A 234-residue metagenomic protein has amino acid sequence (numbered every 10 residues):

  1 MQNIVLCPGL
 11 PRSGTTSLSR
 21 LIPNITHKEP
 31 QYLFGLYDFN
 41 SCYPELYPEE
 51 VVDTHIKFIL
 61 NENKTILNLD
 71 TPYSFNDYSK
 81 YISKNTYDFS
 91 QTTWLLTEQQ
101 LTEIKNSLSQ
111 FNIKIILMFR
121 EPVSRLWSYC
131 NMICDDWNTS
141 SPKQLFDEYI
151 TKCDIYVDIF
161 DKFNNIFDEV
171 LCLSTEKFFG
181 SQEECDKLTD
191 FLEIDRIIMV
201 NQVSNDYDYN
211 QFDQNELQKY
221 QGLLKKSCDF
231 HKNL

Functional and structural regions predicted by a protein language model:
M1-K84, F89-S90, C134: PAPS-dependent sulfotransferase catalytic core
G35-F39, Q99-Q100, L126-N131, E183-K187: Short aromatic-enriched loop/helix-cap "lid" or pocket-rim segments at secondary-structure transitions that line
I66-T71, T93-Q99, K177-S181: Acidic-and-aromatic substrate-binding clefts and catalytic sites of carbohydrate-active enzymes
F75-S79, L101, Y156-D161: Generic structural signal for well-ordered alpha-helices, preferentially at hydrophobic/aromatic core positions
F89-T93, S141-K152, T175, S204-Q218: Surface-exposed cleft-lining segments at the edges of enzyme active sites
F111-S128: Conserved phosphate-donor/acceptor-positioning beta-strand/loop module used by diverse small-molecule
N165-N233: The conserved 3'-phosphoadenosine-5'-phosphosulfate
